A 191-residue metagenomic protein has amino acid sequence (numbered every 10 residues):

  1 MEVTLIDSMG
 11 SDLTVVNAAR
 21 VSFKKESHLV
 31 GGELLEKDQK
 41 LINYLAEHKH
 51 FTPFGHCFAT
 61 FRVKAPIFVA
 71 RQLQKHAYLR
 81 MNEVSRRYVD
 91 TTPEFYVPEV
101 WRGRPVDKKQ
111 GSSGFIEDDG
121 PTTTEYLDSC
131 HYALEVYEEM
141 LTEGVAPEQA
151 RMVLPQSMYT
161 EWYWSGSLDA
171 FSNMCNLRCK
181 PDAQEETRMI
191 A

Functional and structural regions predicted by a protein language model:
M1-A191: Family-specific signature for flavin-dependent thymidylate synthase
